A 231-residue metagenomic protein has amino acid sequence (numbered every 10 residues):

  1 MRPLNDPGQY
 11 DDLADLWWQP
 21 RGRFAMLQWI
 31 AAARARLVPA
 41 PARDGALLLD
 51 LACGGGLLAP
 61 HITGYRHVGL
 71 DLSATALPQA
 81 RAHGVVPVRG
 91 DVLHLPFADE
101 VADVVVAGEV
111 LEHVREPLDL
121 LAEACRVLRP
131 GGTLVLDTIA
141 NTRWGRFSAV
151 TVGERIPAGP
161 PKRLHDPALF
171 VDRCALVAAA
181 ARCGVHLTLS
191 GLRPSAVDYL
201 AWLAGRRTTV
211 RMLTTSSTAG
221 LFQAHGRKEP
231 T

Functional and structural regions predicted by a protein language model:
M1-A42: Conserved class I S-adenosyl-L-methionine
L49, G54-H94: Class I SAM-dependent methyltransferase SAM/SAH-binding core
V106: A conserved beta-strand element that flanks and buttresses the S-adenosyl-L-methionine
V110: Hydrophobic adenine-recognition pocket in adenosine-nucleotide-binding enzymes
L118-P130: A short glycine-rich, Lys/Arg-flanked "PGG" loop and its adjoining helix->strand segment in the class I
V135-P157: Conserved class I S-adenosyl-L-methionine
T138, P157-A175: Acceptor-substrate binding/catalytic loop of class I
C174, A178, R182, H186-T231: A C-terminal cap/extension of S-adenosyl-L-methionine-dependent methyltransferases that defines the acceptor-substrate
